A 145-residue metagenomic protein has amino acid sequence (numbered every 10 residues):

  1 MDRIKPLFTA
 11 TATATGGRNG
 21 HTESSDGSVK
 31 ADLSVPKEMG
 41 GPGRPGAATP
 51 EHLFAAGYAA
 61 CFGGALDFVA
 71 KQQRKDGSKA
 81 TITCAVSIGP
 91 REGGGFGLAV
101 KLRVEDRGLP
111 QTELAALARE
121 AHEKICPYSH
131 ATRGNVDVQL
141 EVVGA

Functional and structural regions predicted by a protein language model:
M1-A56, G63-A145: Extended beta-strand/beta-hairpin segments
